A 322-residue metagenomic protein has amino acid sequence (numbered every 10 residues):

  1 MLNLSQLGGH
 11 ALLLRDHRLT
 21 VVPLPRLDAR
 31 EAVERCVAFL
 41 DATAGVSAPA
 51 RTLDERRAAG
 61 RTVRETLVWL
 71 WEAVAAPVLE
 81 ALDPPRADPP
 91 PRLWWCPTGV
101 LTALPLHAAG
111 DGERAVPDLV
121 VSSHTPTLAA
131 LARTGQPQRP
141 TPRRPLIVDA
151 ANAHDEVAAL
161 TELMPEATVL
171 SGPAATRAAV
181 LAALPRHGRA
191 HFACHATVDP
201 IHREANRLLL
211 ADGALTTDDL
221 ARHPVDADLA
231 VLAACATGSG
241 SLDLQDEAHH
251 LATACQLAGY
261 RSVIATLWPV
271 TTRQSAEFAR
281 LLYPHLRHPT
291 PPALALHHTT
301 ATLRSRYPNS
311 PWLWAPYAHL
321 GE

Functional and structural regions predicted by a protein language model:
M1-E322: Catalytic cores of enzymes
